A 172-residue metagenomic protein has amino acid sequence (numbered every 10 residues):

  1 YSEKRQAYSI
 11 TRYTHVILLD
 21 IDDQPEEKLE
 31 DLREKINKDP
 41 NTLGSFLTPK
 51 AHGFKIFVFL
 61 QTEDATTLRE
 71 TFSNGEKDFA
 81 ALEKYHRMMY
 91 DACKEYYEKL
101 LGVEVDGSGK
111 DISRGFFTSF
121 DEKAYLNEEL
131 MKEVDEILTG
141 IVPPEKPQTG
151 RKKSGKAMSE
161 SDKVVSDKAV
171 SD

Functional and structural regions predicted by a protein language model:
Y1-Q6, D31-L32: Long, contiguous juxta-domain segments that are non-catalytic but functionally important
R5-E27, Q61-S171: DNA replication initiation modules
R12-T14, P40, A51: Short connector loops at helix/strand junctions that flank enzyme active sites, especially segments positioning acidic
I17-D20, G44-L47, K55: Structural recognition of the beta-strand scaffold that forms the well-ordered cores of secreted hydrolase catalytic
Q24-N41: Short amphipathic alpha-helix segments
K35, G44, D64-L68: Structured alpha/beta reader/binder surfaces that contact nucleic acids or chromatin modification marks
G44-K50, D106-D111: Short beta-strand
T48-V58, E63: Short, conserved phosphate-binding/catalytic loop or strand-edge motifs used in phosphoryl-/nucleotidyl-transfer
